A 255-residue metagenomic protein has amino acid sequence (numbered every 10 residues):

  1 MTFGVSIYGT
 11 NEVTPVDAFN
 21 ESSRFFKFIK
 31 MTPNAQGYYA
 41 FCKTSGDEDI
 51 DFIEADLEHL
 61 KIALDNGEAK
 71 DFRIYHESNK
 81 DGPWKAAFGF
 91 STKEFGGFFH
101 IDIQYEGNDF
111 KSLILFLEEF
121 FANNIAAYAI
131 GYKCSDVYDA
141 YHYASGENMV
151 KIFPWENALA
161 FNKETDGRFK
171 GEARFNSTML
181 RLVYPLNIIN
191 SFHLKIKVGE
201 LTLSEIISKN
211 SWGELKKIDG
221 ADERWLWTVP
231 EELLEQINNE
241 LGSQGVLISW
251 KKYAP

Functional and structural regions predicted by a protein language model:
M1-G37, Y138-P255: C-terminal interaction module
M31-E147: Internal, hydrophobic cores of structured domains that mediate oligomerization or house catalytic pockets within large
